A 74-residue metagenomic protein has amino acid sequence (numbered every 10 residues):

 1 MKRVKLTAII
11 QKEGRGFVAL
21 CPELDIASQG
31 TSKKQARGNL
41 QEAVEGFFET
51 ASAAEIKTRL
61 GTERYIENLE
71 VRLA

Functional and structural regions predicted by a protein language model:
M1-K5, I9, K34, G38-A74: Short, charged, surface-exposed hinge/linker loops at domain edges that act as mobile lids or interdomain connectors
V4-C21: Short aromatic-glycine-(Arg/Gly/Cys) micro-motifs in beta-strand/loop hairpins
K12-G14, S28, R59: Intrinsically disordered, low-complexity segments enriched in small/polar residues
G16-V18, S32, E63: Compositionally biased, intrinsically disordered low-complexity regions
L24-K33: A short, exposed loop/beta-hairpin motif centered on an aromatic-Gly-Thr core
